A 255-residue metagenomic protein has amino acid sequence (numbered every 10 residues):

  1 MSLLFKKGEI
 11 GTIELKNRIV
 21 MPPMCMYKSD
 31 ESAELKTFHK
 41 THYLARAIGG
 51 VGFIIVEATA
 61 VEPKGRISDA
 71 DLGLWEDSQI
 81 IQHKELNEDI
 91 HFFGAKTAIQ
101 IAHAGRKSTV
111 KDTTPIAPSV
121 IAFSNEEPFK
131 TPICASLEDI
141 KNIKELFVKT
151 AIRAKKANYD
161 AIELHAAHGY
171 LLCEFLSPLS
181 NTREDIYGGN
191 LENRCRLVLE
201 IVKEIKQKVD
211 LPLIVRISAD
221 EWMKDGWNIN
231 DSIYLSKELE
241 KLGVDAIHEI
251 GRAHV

Functional and structural regions predicted by a protein language model:
M1-H254: Flavin-dependent oxidoreductase catalytic cores
